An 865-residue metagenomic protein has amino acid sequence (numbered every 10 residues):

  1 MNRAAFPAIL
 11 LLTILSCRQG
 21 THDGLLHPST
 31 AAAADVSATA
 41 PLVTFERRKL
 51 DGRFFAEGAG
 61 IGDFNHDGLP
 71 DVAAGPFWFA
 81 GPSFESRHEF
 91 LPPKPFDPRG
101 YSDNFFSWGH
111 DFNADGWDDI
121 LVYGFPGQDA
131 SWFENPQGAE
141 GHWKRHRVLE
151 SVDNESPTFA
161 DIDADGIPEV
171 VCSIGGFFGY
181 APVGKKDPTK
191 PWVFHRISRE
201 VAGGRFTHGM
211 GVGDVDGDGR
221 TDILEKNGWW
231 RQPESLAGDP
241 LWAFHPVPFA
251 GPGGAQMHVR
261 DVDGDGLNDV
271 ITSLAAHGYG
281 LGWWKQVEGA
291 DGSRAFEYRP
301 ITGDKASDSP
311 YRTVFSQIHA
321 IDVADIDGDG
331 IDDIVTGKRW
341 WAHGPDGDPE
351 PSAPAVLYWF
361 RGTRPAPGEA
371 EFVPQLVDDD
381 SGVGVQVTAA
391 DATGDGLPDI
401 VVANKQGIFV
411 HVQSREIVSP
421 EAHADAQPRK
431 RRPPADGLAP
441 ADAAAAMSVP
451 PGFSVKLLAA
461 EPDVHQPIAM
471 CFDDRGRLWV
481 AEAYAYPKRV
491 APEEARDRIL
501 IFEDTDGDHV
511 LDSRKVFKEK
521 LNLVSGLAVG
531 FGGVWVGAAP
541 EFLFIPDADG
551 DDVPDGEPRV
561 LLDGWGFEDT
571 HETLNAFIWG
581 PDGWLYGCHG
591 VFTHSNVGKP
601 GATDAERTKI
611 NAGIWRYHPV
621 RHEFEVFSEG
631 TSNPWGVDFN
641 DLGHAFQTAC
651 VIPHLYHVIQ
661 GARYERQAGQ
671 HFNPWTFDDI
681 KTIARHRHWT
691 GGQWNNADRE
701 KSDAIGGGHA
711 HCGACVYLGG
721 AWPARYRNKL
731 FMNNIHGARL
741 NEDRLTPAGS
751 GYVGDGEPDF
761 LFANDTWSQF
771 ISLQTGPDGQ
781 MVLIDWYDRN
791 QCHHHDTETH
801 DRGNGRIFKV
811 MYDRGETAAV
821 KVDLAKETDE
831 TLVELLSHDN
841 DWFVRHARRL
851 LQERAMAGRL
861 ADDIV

Functional and structural regions predicted by a protein language model:
M1-N2: N-terminal secretory signal peptides that target proteins for export/translocation
A5-S16: Bacterial N-terminal signal peptides
T13-I14, H27, D473: Local alpha-helix boundary/kink/capping signal
C17-Q19, H27-V455, A483-Y484, R489 (+2 more regions): Beta-propeller-forming repeat regions
P95, V377, H423-T831, W842-R845 (+1 more regions): Beta-propeller domains with acidic blade repeats across secreted/periplasmic ectodomains and cytosolic WD/CNH propellers
L836-W842, V865: Short coil turns that connect the paired helices of HEAT/ARM alpha-solenoid repeats
R859-I864: Short, intrinsically disordered, charge-balanced linker/junction segments flanking boundaries in proteins
